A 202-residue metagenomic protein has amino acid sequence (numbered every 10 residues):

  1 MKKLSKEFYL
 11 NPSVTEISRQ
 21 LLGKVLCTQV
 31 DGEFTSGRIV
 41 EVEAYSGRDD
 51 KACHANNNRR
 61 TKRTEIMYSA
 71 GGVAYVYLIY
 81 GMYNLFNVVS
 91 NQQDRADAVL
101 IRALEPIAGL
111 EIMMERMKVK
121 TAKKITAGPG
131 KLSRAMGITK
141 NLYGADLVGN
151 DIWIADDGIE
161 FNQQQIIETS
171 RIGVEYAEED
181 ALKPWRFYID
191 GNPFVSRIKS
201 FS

Functional and structural regions predicted by a protein language model:
M1-S202: Conserved, well-structured core segments that form or line functional sites
